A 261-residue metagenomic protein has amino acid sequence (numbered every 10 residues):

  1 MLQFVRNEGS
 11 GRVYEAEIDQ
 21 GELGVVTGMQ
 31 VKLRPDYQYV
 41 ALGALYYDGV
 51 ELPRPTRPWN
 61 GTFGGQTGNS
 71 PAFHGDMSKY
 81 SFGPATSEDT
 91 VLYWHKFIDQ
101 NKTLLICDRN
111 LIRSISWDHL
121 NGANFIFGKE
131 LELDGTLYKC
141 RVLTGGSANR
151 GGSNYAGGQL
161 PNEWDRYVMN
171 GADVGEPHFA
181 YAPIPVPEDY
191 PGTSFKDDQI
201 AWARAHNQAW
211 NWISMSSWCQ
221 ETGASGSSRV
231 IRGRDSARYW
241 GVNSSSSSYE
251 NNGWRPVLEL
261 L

Functional and structural regions predicted by a protein language model:
M1-V31: Viral virion structural and adsorption modules
F4, L111-R113, L133-L261: C-terminal, surface-exposed recognition/capping segments
R6-G9, F97-N101, C107-S116, E259-L261: Short, flexible beta-strand-to-coil junctions
G21-C107: GGW-centered surface loops in extracellular recognition modules
L92-Y93, I98-R109, N121, G128 (+3 more regions): Short acidic-hydrophobic catalytic motif
I115, N121-N124: Short, surface-exposed, charged loop/turn segments at secondary-structure junctions
H119, K129-T136: A short, surface-exposed interaction/processing loop segment used at functional sites
